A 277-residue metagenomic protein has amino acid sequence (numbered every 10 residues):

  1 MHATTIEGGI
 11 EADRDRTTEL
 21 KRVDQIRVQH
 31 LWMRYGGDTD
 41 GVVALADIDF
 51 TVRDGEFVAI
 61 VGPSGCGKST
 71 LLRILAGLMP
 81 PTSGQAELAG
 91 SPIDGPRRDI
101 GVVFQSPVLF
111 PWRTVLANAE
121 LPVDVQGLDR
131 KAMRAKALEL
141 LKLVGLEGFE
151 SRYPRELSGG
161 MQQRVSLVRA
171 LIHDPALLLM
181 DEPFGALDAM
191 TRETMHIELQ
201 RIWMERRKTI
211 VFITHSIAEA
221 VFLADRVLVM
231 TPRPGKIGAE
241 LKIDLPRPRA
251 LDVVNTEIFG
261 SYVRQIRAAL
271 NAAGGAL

Functional and structural regions predicted by a protein language model:
K21-Q25, R34-D47: A short, flexible loop at the N-terminus of ABC-type nucleotide-binding domains that lies
V61-P63: The feature captures the beta-strand-to-loop junction immediately N-terminal to the Walker
A76: Helix-to-loop junction immediately C-terminal to a conserved catalytic motif
G84-P96: Conserved ABC transporter NBD signature motif
R113-E120: Short coil-to-helix segment of the ABC ATPase nucleotide-binding domain corresponding to the Q-loop/switch region
E120, D124, K131-F149, R201: Conserved ABC ATPase "signature" region
R152-R155, H173: Conserved signature/switch motifs of ABC ATPase nucleotide-binding domains
